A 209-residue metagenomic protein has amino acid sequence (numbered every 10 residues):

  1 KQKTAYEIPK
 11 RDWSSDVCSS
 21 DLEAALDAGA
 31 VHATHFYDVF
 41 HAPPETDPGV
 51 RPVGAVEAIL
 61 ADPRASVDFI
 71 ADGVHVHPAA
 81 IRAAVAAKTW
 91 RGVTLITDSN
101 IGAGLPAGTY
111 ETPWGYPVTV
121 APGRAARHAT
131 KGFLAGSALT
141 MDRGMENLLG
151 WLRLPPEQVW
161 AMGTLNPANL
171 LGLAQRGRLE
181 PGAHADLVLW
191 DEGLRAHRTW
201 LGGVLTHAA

Functional and structural regions predicted by a protein language model:
K1-V17: Single conserved hydrophobic/aromatic residue that forms the stacking wall/gate of nucleotide- or nucleobase-binding
T4, H41-P43, A125-K131: Short beta-alpha connecting loops at secondary-structure transitions that line or flank enzyme active sites
P9, Q175-R178, A196: Short, conserved secondary-structure segments in the cores of folded domains
S15-P52, G104, G203: Histidine/acidic-residue-rich, glycine-tolerant segments that coordinate divalent metal ions
V31, T94, R198: Hydrophobic "anchor" residues on beta-strands that sit immediately upstream of conserved functional sites
D38, I101, L194: Short, glycine/acidic-enriched loop or turn micro-motifs at the edges of active sites
V50-F69, G73, A80, A84-T97 (+2 more regions): His/Asp/Glu-enriched, well-ordered alpha-helical/loop segment that forms or immediately abuts the divalent-metal
T199-T206: Short, compositionally biased
